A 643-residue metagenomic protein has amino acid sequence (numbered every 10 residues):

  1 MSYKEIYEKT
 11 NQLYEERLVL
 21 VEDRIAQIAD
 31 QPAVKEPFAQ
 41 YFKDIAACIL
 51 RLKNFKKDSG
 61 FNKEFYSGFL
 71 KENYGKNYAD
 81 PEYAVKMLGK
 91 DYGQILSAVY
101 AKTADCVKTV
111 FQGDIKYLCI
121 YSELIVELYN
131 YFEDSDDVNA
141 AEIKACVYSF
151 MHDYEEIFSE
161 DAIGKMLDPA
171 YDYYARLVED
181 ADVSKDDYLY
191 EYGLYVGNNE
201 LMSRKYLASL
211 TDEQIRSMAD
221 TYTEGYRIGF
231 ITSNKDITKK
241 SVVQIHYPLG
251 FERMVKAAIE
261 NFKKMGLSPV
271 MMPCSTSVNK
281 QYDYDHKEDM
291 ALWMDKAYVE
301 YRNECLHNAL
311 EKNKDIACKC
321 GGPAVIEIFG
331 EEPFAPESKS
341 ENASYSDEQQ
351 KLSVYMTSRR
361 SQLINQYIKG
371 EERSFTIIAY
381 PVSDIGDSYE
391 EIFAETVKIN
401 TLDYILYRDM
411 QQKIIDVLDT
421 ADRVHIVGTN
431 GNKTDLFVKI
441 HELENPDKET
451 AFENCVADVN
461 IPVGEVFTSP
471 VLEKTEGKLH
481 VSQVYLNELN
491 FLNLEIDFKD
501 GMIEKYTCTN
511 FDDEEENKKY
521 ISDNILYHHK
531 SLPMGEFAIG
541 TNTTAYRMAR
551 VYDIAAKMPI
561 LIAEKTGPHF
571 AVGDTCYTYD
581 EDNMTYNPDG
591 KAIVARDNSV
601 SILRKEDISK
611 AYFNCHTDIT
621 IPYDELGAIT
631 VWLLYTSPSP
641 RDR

Functional and structural regions predicted by a protein language model:
M1-E473: Active-site bordering "gate/hinge" segments that shape substrate access to catalytic or cofactor-binding pockets
G250, E331-P333, V382, G431 (+6 more regions): Short, glycine-/Ser/Thr-/acidic-enriched flexible segments
Q362, M410-Q412, V463-V466, L479-V484 (+3 more regions): Glycine-rich, charged/polar anion/phosphate-binding loops that engage phosphate groups from diverse ligands
V471-Y527: Long, well-ordered mid-to-C-terminal structural blocks that present hydrophobic/aromatic surfaces
K474-E476, F491-N493, D500-I503, L532-E536 (+3 more regions): Active-site lining segments that contact anionic ligands and/or coordinate catalytic metals
K505-Y577, E581: Dual-mode signal for accessory low-complexity, basic/Gly-rich regions
D553-F570, D574-L633: Internal helix-turn-beta structural module
Y635-D642: Conserved small/polar residues in nucleotide/adenosyl-binding loops
